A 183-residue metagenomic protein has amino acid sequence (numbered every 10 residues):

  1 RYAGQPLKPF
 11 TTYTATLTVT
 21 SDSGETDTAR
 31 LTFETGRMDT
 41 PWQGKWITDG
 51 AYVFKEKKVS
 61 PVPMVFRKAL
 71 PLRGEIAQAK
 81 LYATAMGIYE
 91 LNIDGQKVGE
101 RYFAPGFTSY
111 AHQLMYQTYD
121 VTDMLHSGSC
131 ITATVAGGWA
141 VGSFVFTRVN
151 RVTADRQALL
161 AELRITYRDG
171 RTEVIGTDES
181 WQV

Functional and structural regions predicted by a protein language model:
R1, T26-T28, P63-V65, H112-L114: Short, solvent-exposed coil/turn segments
R1-T12, T18, D22-D27, Q43-T48: Recognizes extended acidic, P/S/T-rich segments that occur within or adjacent to Ig-like beta-sandwich modules
T11-T16, S21, E34-D39, F66-V183: Accessory beta-strand-rich segments of carbohydrate-active enzymes
L31-L70, V152: Non-catalytic, glycine-rich low-complexity segments
